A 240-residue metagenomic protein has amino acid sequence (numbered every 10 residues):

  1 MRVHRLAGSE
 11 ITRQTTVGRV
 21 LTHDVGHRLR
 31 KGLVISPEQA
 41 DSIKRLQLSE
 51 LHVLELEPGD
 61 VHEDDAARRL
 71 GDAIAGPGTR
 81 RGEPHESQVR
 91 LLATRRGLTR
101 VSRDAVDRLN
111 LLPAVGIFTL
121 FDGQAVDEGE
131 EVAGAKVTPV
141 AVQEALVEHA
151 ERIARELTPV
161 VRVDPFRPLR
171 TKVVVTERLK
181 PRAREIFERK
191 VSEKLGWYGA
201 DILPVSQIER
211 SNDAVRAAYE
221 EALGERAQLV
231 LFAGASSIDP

Functional and structural regions predicted by a protein language model:
M1-Q88: Intrinsically disordered, low-complexity, positively charged segments
S36-Q39, H62, A66-L70, A125-E128 (+3 more regions): General structural feature for long, well-ordered alpha-helical segments within catalytic domains of soluble enzymes
L48-S49, E86, E128, F166-T171 (+1 more regions): Short coil/turn connectors at secondary-structure junctions
H52-L54, K172-E177, L229-G234: Short glycine-rich or small-residue beta-strand-to-loop segments that form or flank ligand, phosphate, metal/Fe-S
L56-G59, R96, V137, T176-L179 (+2 more regions): Short, ordered loop/turn segments at secondary-structure junctions
E57-P165: Extended, charged alpha/beta regions that create polyanion-binding interfaces
L157-R210: Glycine-rich phosphate/diphosphate-binding loop of Rossmann-like nucleotide-binding domains
K190-F232, S237-P240: N-terminal small/polar loop signature for handling phosphorylated ligands or for N-terminal nucleophile
